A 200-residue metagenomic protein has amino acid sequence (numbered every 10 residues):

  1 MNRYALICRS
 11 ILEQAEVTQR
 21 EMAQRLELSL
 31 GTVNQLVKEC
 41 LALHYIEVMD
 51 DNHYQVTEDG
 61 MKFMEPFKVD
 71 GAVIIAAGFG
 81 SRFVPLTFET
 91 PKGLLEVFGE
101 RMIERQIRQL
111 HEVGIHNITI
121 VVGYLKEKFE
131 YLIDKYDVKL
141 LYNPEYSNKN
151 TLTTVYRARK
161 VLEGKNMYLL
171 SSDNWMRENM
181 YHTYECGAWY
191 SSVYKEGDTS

Functional and structural regions predicted by a protein language model:
Y4-L12, E16-G71, E100-M167: Conserved N-terminal catalytic core of the sugar/cofactor nucleotidyltransferase
T18, M176-S200: Conserved core of the sugar-phosphate nucleotidyltransferase
F63-E96: Glycine-rich N-terminal loop/short-helix segment of MobA-like nucleotidyltransferase
A76, V122, S171, S192: Short beta-strand/turn micro-motifs composed of small residues that flank or help shape donor/cofactor-binding pockets
F83, F129-I133, M180: Hydrophobic packing residues within well-ordered alpha-helices of enzyme cores
L94, L140, A188-W189: Conserved beta-strand scaffold positions in the cores of enzyme catalytic domains, especially in NTP/NDP-utilizing
K165-W175: Short beta-strand-to-loop acidic/aromatic patch adjacent to the donor-nucleotide binding site
